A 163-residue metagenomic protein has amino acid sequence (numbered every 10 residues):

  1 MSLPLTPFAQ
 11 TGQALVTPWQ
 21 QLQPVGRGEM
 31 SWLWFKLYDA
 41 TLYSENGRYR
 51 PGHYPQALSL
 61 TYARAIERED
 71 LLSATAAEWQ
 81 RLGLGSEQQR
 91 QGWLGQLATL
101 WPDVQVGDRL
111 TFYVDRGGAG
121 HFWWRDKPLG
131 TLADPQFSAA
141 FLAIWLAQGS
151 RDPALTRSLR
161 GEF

Functional and structural regions predicted by a protein language model:
L3-F163: Terminal leader/tail segments of proteins
